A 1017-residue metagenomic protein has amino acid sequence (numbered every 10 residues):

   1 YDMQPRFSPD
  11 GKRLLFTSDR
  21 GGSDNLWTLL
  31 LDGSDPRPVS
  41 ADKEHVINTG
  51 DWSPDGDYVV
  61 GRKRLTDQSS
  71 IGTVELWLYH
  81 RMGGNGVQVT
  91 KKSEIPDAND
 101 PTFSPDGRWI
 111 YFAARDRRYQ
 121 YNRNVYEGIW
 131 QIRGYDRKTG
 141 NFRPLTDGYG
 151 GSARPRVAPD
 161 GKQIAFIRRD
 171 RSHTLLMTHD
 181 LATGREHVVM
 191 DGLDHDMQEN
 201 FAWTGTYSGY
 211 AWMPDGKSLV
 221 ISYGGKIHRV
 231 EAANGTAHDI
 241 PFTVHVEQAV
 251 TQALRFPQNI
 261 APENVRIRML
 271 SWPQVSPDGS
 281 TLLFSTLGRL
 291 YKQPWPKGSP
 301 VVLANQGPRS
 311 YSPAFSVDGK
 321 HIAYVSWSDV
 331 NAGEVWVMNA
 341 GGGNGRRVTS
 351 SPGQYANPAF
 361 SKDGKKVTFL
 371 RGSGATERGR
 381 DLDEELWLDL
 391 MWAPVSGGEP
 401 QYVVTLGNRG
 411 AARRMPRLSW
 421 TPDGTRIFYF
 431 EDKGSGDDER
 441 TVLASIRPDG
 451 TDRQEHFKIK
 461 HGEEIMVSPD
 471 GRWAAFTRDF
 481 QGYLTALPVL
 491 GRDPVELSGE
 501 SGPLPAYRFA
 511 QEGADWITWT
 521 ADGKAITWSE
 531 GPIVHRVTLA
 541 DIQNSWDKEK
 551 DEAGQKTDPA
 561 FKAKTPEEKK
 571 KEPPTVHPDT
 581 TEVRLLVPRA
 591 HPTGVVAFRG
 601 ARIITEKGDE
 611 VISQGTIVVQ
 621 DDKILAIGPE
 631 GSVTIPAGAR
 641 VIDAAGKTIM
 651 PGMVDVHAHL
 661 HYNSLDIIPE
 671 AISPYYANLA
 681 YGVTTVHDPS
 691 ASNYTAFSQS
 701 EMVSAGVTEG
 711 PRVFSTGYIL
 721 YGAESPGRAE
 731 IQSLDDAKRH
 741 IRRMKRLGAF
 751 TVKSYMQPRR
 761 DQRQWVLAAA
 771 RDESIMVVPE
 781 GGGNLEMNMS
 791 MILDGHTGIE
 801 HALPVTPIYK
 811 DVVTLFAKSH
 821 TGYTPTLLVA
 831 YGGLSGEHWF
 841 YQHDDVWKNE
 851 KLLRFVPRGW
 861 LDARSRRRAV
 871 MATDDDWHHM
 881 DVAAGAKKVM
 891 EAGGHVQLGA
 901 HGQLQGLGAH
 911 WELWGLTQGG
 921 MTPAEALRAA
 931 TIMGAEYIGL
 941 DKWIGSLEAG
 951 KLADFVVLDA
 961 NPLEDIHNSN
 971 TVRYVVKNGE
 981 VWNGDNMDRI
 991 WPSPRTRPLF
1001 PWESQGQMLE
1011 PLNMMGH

Functional and structural regions predicted by a protein language model:
Y1-Q4, P9, L15-W27, P36-I47 (+25 more regions): A flexible loop/linker signature enriched in serine peptidases of the S9 family
P9-D10, P54-D55, P105-D106, P159-D160 (+7 more regions): Residue-level detector of Asp-centered blade-edge/turn motifs that repeat once per structural unit in beta-propeller
L586, I604-T616, P629-G631, L907 (+2 more regions): Acidic, glycine-enriched loop/beta-strand segments at the rims of small-molecule binding/catalytic pockets
D609-M650: Histidine-rich, glycine-flanked metal-binding segment
K647-V707, E724-P726, D735, D761 (+1 more regions): Metal-associated gating/positioning segment near the N- to mid-region
P674-Y694, G710-Y721, K745-Q757, L767 (+4 more regions): Divalent metal-dependent hydrolysis catalytic cores, especially in the metallo-beta-lactamase
R739-P758, A802-G919, D985, P994-P998 (+1 more regions): Active-site neighborhoods of metal-dependent hydrolases
